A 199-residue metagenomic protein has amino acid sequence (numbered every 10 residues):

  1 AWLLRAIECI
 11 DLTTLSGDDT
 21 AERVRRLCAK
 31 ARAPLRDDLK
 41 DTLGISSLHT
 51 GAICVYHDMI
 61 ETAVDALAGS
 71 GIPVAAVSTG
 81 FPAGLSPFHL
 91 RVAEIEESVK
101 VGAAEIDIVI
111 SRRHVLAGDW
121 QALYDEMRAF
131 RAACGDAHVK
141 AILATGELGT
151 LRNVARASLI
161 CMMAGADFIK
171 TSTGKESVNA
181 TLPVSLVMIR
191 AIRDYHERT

Functional and structural regions predicted by a protein language model:
W2-R5, D18-L48, D58-T199: Alpha/beta enzyme core
L15: A short, histidine- and acid-enriched strand-loop-helix "catalytic/donor-clamping" loop that lines the nucleotide-sugar
